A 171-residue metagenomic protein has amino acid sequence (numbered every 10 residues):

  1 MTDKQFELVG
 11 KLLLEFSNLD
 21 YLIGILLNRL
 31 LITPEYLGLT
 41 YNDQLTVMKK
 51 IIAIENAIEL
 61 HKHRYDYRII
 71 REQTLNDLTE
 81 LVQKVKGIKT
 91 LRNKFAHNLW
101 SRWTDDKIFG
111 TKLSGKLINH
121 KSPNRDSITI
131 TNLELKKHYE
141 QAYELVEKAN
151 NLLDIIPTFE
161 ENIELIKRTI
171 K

Functional and structural regions predicted by a protein language model:
M1-L14, I25-K171: Acidic, Ser/Thr/Gly/Pro-rich intrinsically disordered interaction regions
L19: Glycine-centered flexible beta-alpha turn that most often forms the glycine-rich phosphate-binding loop
